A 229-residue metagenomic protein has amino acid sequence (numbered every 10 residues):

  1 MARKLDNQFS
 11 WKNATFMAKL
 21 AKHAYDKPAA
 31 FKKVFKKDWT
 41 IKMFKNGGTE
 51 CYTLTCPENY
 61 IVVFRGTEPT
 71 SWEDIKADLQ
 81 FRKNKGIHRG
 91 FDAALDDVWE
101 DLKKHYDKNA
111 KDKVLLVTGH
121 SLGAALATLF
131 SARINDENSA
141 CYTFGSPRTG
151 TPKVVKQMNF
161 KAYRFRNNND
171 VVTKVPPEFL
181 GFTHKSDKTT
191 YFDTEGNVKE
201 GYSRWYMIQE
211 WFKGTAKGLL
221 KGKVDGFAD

Functional and structural regions predicted by a protein language model:
M1-T118, L122-D229: Non-catalytic, mobile gating and regulatory segments of ester bond hydrolases
